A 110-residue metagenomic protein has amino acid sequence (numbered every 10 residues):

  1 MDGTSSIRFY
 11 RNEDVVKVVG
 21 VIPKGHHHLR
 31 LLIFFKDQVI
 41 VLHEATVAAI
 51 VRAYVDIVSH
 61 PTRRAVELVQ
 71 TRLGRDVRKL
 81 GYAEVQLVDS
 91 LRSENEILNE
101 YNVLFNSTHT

Functional and structural regions predicted by a protein language model:
M1, V39-I40, Y101-T110: Short, compositionally biased strand/turn segments that nucleate or flank brief secondary-structure elements
M1-R8: Short boundary/loop segments of OB/S1/cold-shock single-stranded nucleic-acid-binding domains
N12-V21: Phosphoinositide-dependent membrane-docking surfaces
G20-P23, T71: Hydrophobic/anchoring residues in structured secondary elements
P23-R30, V66: A short, compositionally biased
L31-I33, K79: Generic recognition of long tandem-repeat/solenoid scaffolds
F34-G74: Acidic, aromatic-enriched beta-alpha/helix-loop junctions
R64-T108: Acidic, low-complexity intrinsically disordered segments
